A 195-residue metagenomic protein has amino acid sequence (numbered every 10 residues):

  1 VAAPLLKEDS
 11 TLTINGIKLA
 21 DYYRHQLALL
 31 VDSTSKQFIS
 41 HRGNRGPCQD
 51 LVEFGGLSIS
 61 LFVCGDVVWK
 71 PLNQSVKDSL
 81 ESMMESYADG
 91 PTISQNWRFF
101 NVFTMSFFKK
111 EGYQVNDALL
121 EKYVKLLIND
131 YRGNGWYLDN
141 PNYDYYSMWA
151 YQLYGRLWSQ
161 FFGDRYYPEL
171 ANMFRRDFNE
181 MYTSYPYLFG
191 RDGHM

Functional and structural regions predicted by a protein language model:
V1-L5, G16-M195: Aromatic-lined, polymer-binding surfaces characteristic of secreted/periplasmic polysaccharide-degrading enzymes
T11-L12: Long, charge-dense tracts
